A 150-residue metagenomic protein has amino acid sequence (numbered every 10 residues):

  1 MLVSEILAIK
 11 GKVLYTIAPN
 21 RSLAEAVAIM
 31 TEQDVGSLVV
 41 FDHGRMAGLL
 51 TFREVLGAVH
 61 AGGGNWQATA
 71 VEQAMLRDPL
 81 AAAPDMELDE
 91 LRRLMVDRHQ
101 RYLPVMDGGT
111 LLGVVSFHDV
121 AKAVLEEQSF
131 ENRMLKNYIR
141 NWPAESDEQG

Functional and structural regions predicted by a protein language model:
M1-K12, T51-A83, E87-V96, F117-G150: Tandem CBS (Bateman) regulatory domains
M1-L2, V27-A28, M46-A47, N65-Q67 (+1 more regions): Short, flexible segments with low predicted structural confidence
G11-L38, M46, L50-G62: N-terminal first-folded block
T16-D34, F41, A81-H99, M106: The conserved cystathionine-beta-synthase
A24, G44, Q73-A74, G109 (+1 more regions): Residue-level signal for alpha-helical context at structural boundaries
M30-Q33, L38-E54, M95, L103-V120: A glycine-centered beta-loop-beta connector
